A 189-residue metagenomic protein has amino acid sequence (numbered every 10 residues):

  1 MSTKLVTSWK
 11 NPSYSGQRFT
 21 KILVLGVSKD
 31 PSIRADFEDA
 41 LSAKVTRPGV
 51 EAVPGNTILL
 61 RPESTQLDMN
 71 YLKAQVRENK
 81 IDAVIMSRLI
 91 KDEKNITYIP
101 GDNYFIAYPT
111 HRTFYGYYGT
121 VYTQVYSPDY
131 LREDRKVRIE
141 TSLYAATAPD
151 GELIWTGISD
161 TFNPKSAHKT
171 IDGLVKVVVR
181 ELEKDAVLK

Functional and structural regions predicted by a protein language model:
M1-T20, K29, G119-K189: C-terminal/domain-edge helix-coil "capping" segments
K21, L25-I96: N-terminal segment of the mature soluble domain
L41-T46, K73-A74, N103-Y108, I158-N163 (+1 more regions): Short, low-complexity, polar/charged sequence segments that are solvent-exposed and flexible
R47-E51, R77-I81, P109-F114, P164-T170 (+1 more regions): Glycine-rich loops and low-complexity Gly/Arg-rich segments that provide flexible linkers or classic glycine-based
I58, E93, G101-Y104, I158 (+1 more regions): Flexible domain-boundary/linker segments
T65-M69, I99-P100, L174-V177, E181-E183: Short amphipathic alpha-helical patches
Q66-S142: Surface-exposed short loop/turn segments
